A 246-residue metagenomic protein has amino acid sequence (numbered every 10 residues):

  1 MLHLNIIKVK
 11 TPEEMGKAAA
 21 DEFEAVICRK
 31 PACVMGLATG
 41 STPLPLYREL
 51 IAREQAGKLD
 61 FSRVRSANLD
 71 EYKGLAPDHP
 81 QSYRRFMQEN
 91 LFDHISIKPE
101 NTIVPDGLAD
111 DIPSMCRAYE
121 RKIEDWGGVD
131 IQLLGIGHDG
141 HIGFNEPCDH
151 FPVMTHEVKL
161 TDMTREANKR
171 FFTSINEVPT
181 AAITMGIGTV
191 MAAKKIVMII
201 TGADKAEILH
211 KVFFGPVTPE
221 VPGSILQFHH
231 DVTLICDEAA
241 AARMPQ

Functional and structural regions predicted by a protein language model:
M1-H3, L59-Q132: Ligand-binding beta-strand-loop-alpha-helix segment within the catalytic cores of soluble metabolic enzymes
M1-M35: N-terminal glycine-/serine-/threonine-rich phosphate-binding loop
R29-Q55: Glycine-rich N-terminal segment of FAD-binding domains in flavoprotein oxidoreductases, spanning the beta-loop-helix
C33, T42, L46, K122-D149: A glycine-rich beta-strand to alpha-helix segment that forms a phosphate/ribose-binding loop at ligand/cofactor sites
G36-G40, N68, P105-D106, L133-I136 (+2 more regions): Short beta-strand segments
R48-D60, Y83-R85, P147-H156, V217: A glycine- and small-aliphatic-rich helix-loop capping segment at beta-alpha/alpha-beta transitions that lines
G143-I187: Class I SAM-dependent methyltransferase SAM-binding "motif I" and its flanking Rossmann-like core
G188, A192-Q246: ATP/nucleoside-binding phosphotransfer catalytic cores, i.e., glycine-rich phosphate-binding loops
